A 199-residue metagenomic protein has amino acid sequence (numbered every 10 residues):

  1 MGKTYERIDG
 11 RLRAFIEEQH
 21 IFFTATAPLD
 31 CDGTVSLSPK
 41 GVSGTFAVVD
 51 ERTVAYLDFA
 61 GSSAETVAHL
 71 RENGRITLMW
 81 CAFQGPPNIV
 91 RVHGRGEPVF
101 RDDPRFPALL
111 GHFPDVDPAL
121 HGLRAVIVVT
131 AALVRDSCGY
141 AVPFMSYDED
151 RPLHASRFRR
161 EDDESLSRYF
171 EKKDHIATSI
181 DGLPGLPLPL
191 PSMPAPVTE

Functional and structural regions predicted by a protein language model:
M1-E199: Binding-site signature for planar aromatic cofactors or substrates
